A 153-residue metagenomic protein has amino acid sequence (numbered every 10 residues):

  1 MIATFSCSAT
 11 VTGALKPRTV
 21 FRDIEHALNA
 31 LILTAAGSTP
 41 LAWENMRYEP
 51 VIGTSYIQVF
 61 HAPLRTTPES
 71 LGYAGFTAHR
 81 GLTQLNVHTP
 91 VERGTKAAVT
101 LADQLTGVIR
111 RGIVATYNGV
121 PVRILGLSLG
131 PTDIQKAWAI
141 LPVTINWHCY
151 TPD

Functional and structural regions predicted by a protein language model:
M1-Y73, R93, Q104-G107, G112-Y117: Small/polar-rich, solvent-exposed N-terminal microdomains that initiate assembly or binding
T39, T106-D153: Acidic-leaning, charged glycine-interspersed low-complexity segments
A42, V51, A74-H79, Q135-L141: A generic structural micro-feature
M46, A62-L64, P90-E92, T132 (+1 more regions): Generic structural motif
F76-E92, A139-Y150: Oligomerization/assembly interface segments of phage tail-like spikes and tubes
E92-V99: Short, conserved charged micro-motifs
